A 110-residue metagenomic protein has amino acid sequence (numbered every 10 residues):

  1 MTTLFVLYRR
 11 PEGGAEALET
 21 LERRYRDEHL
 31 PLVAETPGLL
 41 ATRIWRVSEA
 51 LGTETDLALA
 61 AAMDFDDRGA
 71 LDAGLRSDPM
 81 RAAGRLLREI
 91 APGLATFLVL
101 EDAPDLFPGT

Functional and structural regions predicted by a protein language model:
M1-T110: Macromolecular interaction modules
